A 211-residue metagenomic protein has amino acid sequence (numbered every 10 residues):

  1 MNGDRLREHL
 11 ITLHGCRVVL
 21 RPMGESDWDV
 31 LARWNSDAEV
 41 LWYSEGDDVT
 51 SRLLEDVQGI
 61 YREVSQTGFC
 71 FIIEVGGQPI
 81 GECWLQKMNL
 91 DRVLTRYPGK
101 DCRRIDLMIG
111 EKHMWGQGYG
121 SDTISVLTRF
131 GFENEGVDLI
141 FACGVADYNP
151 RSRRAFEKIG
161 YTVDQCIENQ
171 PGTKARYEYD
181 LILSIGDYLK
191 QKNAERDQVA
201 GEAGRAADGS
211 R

Functional and structural regions predicted by a protein language model:
N2-W28, S36, C70, E74-R211: Acyl-donor (CoA/ACP) binding surface of acyl/acetyltransferases
E25-A32, L54, Q58: An amphipathic alpha-helix signature
V30, W42-S44, F71: Short N-terminal amphipathic alpha-helices
E39-I60: Conserved GNAT-fold acetyl-CoA-binding loop/helix
D56, T67, M88: Short acidic (Asp/Glu) patches
Y61-Q66: Short loop/turn motifs at secondary-structure junctions and domain boundaries
